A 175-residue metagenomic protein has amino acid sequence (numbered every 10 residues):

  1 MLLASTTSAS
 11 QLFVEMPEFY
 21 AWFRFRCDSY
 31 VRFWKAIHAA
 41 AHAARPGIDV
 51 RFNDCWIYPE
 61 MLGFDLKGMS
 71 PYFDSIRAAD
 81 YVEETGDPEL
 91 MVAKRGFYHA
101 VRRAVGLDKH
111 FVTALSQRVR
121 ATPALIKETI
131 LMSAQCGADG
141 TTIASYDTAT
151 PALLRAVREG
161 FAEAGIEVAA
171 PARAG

Functional and structural regions predicted by a protein language model:
M1-P88: Polysaccharide-binding and catalytic clefts of secreted carbohydrate-active enzymes
W34-P46, H99-K109, R158-F161: Surface-exposed amphipathic alpha-helices with a cationic face
C55-G68, P88-R103, A124-T129: Alpha-helical scaffolding within the catalytic cores of extracellular/periplasmic polymer-degrading hydrolases
A79-L90, L107-A174: Substrate-binding cleft of secreted/luminal carbohydrate-active enzymes
